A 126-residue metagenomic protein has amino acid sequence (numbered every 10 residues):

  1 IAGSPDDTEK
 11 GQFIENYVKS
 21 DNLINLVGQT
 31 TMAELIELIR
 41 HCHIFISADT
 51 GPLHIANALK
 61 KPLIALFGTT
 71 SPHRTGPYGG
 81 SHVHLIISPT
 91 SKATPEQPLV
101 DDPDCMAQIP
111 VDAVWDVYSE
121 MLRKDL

Functional and structural regions predicted by a protein language model:
I1-G68: Donor-binding and catalytic core of enzymes assembling or modifying cell-surface/extracellular glycoconjugates
F13-Y17, N25-L26, N57-L126: Nucleotide-sugar donor-binding patch of glycosyltransferase catalytic domains
